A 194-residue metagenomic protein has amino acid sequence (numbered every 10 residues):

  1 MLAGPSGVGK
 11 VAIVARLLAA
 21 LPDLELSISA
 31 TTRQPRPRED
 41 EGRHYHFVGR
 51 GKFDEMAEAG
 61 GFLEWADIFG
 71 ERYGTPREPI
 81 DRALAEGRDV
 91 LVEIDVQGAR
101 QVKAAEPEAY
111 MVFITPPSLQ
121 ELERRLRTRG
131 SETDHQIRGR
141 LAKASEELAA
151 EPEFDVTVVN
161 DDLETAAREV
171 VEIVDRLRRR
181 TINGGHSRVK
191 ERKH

Functional and structural regions predicted by a protein language model:
A3-P5: P-loop (Walker A) phosphate-binding loop of NTP-binding proteins
V8: ATP-binding Walker
V11: Walker A/P-loop
V14-A15: The feature captures the helix immediately C-terminal to the Walker
L18-S27: Post-Walker A helix-loop "phosphate-sensing" segment adjacent to the P-loop in P-loop NTPases
S29-V90, Q97-R100: ATP-dependent small-molecule kinase phosphotransfer cores that center on conserved nucleotide phosphate-binding segments
V90-D95, A104-T128: Conserved phosphate-donor/acceptor-positioning beta-strand/loop module used by diverse small-molecule
R124, T128-E132, E146-H194: NTP-dependent small-molecule kinase module
